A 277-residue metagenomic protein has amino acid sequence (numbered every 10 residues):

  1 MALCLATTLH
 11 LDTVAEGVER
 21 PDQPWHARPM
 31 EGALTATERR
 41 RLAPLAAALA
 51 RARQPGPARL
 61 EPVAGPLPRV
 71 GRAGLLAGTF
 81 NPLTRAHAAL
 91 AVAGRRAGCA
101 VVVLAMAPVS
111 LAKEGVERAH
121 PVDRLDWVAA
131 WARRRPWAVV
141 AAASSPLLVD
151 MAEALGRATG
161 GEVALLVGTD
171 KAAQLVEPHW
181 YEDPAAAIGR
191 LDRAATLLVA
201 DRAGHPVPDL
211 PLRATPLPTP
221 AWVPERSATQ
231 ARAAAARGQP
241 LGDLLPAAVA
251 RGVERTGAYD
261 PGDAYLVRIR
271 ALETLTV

Functional and structural regions predicted by a protein language model:
C4-A6, H10, D22-V277: Nucleotidyltransferase catalytic core that binds NTPs
V14: Active-site histidine-anchored catalytic micro-motif
